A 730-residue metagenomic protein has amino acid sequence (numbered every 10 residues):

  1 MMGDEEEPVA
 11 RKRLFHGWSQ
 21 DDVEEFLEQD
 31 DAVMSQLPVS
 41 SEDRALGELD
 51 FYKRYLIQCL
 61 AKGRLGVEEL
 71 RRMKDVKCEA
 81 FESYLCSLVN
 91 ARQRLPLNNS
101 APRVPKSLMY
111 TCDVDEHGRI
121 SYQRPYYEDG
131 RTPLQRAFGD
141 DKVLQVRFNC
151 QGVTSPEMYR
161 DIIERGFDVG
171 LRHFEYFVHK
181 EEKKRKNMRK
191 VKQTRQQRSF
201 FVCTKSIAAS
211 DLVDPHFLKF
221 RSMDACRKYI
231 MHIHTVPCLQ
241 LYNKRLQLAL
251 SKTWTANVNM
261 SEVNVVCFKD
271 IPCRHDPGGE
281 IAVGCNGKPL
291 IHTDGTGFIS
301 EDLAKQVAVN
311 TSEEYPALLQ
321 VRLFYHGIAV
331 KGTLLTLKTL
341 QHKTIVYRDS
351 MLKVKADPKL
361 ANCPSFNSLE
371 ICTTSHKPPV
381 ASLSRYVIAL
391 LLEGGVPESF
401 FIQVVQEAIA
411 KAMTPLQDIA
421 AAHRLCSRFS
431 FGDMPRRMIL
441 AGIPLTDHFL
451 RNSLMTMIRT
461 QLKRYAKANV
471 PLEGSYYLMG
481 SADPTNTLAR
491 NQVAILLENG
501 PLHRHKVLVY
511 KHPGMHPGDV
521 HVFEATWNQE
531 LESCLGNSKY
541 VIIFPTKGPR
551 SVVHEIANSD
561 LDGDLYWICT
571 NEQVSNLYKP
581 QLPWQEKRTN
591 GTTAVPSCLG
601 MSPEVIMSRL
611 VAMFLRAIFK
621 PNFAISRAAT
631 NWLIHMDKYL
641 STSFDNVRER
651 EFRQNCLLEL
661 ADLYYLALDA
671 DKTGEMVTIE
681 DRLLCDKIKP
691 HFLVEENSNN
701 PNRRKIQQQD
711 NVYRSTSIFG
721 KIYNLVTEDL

Functional and structural regions predicted by a protein language model:
M1-I556, N576, Q581, G591-L730: Conserved small-residue
D564-L565: Duplex nucleic acid-engaging cores and interfaces of nucleic-acid transaction enzymes
E572-V574: Helix N-cap motif at beta-to-alpha junctions
P583-Q585: Eukaryote-biased recognition of long, low-complexity, charge-rich segments
K587-T589: Juxtamembrane/interface motifs at transmembrane-helix termini
